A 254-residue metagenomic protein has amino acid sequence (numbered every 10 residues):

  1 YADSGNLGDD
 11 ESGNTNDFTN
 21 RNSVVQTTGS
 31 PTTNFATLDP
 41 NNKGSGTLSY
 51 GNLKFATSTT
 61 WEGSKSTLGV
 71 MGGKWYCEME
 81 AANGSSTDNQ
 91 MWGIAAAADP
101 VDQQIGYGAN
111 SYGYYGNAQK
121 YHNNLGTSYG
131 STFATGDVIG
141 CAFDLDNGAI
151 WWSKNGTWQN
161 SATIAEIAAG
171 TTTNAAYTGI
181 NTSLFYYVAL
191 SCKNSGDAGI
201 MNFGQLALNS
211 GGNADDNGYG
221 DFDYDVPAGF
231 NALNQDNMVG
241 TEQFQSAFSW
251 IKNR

Functional and structural regions predicted by a protein language model:
Y1-R254: PRY/SPRY (B30.2) beta-sandwich protein-interaction domains and their adjacent Ser/Pro/Gly-rich low-complexity linkers
